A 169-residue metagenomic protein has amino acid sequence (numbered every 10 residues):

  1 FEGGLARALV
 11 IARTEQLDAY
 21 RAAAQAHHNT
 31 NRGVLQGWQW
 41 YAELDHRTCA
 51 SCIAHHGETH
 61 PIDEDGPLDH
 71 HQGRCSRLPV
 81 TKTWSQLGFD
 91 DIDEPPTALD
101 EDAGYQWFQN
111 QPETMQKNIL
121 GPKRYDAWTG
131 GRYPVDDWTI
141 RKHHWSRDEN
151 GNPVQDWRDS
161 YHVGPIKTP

Functional and structural regions predicted by a protein language model:
F1-H70, P79-P169: Domain-core detector
